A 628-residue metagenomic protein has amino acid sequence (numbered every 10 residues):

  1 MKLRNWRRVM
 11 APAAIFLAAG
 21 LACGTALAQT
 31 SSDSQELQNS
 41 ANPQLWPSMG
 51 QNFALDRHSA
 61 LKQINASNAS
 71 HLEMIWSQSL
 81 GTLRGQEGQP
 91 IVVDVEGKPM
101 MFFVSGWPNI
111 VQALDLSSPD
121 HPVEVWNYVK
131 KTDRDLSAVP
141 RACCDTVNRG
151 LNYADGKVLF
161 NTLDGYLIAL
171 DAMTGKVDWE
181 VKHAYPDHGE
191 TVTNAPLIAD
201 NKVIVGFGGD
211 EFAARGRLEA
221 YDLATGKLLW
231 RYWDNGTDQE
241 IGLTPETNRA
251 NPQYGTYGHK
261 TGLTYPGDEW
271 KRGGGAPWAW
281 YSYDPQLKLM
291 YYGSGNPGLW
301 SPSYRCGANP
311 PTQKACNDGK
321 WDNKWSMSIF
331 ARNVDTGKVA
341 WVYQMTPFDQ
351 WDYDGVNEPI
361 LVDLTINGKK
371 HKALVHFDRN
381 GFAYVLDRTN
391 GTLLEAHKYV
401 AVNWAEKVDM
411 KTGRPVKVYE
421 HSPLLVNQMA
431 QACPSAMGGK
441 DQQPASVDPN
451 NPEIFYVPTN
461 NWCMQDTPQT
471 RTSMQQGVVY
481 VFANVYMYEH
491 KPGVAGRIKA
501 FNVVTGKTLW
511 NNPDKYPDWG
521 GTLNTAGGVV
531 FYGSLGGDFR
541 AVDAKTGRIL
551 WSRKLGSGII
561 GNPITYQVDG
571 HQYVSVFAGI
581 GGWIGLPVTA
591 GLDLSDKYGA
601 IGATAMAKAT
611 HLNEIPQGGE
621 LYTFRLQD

Functional and structural regions predicted by a protein language model:
T30-M74, L243-G255, K417-H421, Y486-Y488 (+1 more regions): Blade/loop signatures of beta-propeller domains
W46-G50, G85-I110, P140-Y166, T191-R215 (+11 more regions): Repeat-blade elements of multi-bladed beta-propeller folds
L55-A184, N524-T525: N-terminal cofactor/phosphate-binding cores enriched in small/glycine residues, especially glycine-rich loops such as
E73-S77, E124-K130, M173-D187, A224-N235 (+7 more regions): Blade-edge beta-strand/turn elements of extracellular beta-propeller and related beta-sheet repeat scaffolds
V125, K130-G156, N161-L218, L223-A224 (+2 more regions): Asp-box/WD-like beta-propeller blade repeats and closely related beta-sheet repeat scaffolds
L170, G175, G216-K227, P311-D318 (+5 more regions): Beta-propeller blade signature
V205-R217, Y265-P266, Y292-N323, N461-K491 (+1 more regions): Short, conserved, GDST-rich strand-edge loop motifs in beta-rich repeat architectures
P347-E358, K398-E406, C433-S435, N512-G521 (+2 more regions): Conserved blade-ending motifs and adjacent loop-strand segments that build the rim/top face of beta-propeller domains
